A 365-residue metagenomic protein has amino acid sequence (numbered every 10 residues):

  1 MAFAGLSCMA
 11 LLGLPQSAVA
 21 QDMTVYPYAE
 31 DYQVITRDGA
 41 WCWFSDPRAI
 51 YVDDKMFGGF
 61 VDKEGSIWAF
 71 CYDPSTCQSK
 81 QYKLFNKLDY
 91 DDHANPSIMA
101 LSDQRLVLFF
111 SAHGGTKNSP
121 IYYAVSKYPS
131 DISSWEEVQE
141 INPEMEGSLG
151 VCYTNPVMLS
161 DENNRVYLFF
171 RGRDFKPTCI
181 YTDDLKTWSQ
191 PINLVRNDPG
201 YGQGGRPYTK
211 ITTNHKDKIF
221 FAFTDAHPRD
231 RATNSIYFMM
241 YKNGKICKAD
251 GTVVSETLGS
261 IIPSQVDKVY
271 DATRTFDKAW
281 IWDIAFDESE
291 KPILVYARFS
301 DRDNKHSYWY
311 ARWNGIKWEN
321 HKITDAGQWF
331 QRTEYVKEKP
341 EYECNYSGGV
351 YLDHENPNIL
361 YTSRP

Functional and structural regions predicted by a protein language model:
A2-G13: Bacterial N-terminal signal peptides
G13-D22: Boundary at the C-terminal end of the N-terminal hydrophobic targeting segment
D22-P365: Extracellular, repeat-based ectodomains that mediate carbohydrate processing or recognition
